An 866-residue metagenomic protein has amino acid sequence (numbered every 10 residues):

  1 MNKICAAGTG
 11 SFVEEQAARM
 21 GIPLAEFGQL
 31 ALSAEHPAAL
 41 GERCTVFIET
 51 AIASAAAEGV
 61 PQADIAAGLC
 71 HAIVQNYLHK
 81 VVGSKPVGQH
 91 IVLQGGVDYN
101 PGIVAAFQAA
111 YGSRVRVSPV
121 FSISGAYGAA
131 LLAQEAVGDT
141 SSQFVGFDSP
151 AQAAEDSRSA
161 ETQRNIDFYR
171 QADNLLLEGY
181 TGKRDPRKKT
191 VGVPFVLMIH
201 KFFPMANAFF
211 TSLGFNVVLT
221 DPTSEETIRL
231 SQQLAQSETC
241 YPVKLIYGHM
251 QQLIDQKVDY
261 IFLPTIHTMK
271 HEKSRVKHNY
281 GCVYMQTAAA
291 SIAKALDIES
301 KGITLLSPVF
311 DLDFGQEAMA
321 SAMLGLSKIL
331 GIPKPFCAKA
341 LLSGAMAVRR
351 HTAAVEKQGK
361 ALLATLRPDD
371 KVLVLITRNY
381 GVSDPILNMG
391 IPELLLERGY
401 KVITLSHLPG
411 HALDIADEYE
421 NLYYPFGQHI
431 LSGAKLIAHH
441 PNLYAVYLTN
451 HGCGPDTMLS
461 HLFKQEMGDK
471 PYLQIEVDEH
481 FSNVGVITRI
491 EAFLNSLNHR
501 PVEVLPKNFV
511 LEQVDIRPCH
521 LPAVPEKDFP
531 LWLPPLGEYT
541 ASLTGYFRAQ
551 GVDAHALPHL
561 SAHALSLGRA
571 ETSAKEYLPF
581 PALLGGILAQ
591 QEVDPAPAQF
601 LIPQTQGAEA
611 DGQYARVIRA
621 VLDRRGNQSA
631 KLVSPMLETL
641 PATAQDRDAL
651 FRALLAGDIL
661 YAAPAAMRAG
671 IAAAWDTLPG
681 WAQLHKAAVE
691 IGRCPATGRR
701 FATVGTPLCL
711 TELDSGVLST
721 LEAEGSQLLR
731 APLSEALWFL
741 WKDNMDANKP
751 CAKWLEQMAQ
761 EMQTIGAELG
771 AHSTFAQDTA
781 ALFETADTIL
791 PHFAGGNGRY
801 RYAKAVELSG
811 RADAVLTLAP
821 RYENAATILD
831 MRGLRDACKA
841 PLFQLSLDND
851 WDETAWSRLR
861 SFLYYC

Functional and structural regions predicted by a protein language model:
M1, R43-T50, V97-G112: Acidic-glycine-rich active-site phosphate/pyrophosphate-binding loop
M1-T50: Glycine-rich phosphate-binding/catalytic subdomain of phosphoryl-transfer and nucleotide/sugar-phosphate-processing
N2-E14, M20-I22, L132-C866: An N-terminal assembly and electron-transfer interface module characteristic of large anaerobic redox and radical
N2-K3, A38, V60, R114-V120: A short glycine/serine-rich beta->alpha loop
E26-S33, G68, Q89-Q94, V117 (+2 more regions): Beta-strand segments within the central parallel beta-sheet cores of soluble alpha/beta enzyme folds
T50-H79, A794, G798: Adenine-nucleotide phosphate-binding core of ATP-dependent small-molecule kinases
A72, V81, P86-A110, F121-S122 (+1 more regions): Glycine-rich phosphate-binding loops at beta-strand->alpha-helix junctions
R116, V120-Y127, E135: Hydrophobic helices that insert into or interface with lipid environments
